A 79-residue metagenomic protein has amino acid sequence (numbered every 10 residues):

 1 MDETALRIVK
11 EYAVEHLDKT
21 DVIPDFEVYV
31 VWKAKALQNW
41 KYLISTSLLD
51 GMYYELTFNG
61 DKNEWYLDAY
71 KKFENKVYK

Functional and structural regions predicted by a protein language model:
M1-E27: Short, non-transmembrane alpha-helical segments in secretory-pathway proteins
A5, A13, A34-A36, A69: A sequence-composition feature that detects small, non-aromatic residues
Y12, L43-I44, D68, K72-F73: N-terminal functional modules and adjacent low-complexity/disordered segments of proteins
L17, D21, D25, F58-G60 (+1 more regions): Generic preference for flexible, low-structure residues
E27-E64: Amphipathic, interaction-prone secondary-structure segments
K62-K79: A short, surface-exposed interaction/processing loop segment used at functional sites
